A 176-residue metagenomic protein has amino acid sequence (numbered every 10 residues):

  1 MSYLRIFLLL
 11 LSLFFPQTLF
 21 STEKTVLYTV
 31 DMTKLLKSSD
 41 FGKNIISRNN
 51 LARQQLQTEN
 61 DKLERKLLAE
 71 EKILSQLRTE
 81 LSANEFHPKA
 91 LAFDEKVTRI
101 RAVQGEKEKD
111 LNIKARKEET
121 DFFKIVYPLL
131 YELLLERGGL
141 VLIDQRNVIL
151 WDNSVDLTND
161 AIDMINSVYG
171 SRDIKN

Functional and structural regions predicted by a protein language model:
S2-L9: Sec-dependent signal peptide recognition, specifically the positively charged N-region followed immediately by
L9, L19-F20: Cleavable N-terminal signal peptides
S21-N176: Amphipathic, charged alpha-helical segments and their helix-to-coil junctions in extracytoplasmic/peripheral assemblies
